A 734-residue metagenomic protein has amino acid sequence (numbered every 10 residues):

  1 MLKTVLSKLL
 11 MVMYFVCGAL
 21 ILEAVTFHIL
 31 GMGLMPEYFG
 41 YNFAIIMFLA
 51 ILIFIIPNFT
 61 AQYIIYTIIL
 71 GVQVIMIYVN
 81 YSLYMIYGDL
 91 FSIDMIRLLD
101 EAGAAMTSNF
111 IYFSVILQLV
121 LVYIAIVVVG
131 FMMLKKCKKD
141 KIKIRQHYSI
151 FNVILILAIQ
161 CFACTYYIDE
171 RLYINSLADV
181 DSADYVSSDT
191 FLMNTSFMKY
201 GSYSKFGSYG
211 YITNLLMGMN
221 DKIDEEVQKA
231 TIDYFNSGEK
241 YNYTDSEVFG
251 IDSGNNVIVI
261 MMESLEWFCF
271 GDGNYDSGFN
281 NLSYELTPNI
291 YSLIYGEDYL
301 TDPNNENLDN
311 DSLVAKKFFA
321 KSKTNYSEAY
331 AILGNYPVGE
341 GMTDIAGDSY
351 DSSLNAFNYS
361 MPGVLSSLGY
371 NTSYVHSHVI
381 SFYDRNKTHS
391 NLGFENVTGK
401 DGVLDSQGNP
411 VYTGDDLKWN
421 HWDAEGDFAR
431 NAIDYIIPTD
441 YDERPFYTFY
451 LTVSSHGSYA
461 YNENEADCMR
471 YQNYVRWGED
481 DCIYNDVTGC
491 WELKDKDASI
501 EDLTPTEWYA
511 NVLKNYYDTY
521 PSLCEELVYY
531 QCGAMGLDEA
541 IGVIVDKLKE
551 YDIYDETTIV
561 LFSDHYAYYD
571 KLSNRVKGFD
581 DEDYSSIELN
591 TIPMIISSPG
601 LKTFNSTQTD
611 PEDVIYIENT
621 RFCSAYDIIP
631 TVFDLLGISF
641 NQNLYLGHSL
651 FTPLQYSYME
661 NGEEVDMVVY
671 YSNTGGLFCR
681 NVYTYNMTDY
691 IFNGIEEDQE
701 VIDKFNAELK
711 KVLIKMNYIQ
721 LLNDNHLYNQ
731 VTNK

Functional and structural regions predicted by a protein language model:
L2-Y211, K715, N725, K734: Transmembrane and membrane-interface helices of multi-pass, inner-membrane envelope-modifying transferases
T4-A19, T26, Y211-E225, L282 (+3 more regions): Short, charge-rich amphipathic segments
L22, I159, L192-T195, G201 (+5 more regions): Alpha-helical protein-protein interaction elements
I64, L83, T213-D221, Q407-P410 (+1 more regions): A broad, low-specificity signal for short, low-complexity segments enriched in glycine/proline and polar/charged
G201, Y209-D224, V397, Y471-N473 (+1 more regions): Short, intrinsically disordered/low-complexity patches at protein termini and at juxtamembrane boundaries
L215-S246: Short coil-to-helix leader/linker segments, especially the first N-terminal amphipathic alpha-helix with its helix
N236-K734: Solvent-exposed soluble domains appended to multi-pass membrane proteins
